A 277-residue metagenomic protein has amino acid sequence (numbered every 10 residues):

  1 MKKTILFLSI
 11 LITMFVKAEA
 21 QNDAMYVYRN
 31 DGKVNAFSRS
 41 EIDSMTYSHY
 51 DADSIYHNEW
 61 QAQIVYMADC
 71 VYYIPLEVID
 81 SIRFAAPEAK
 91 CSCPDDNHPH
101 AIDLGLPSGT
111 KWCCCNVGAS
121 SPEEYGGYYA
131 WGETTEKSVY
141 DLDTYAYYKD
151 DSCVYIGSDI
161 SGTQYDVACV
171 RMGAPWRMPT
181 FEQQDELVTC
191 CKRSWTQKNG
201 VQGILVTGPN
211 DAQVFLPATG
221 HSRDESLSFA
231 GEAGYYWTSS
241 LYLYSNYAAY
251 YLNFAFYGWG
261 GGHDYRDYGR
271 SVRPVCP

Functional and structural regions predicted by a protein language model:
T4-M14: Sec-dependent N-terminal signal peptides
F15-A20: Sec/Tat signal peptide C-region and signal peptidase I cleavage site
N22-F37, W60-M67, P99-H100, G105: Short N-terminal segments immediately surrounding and downstream of signal-peptide cleavage
M25-V27, F37-Y47, Q63-V65, I74-F84: Fold-core signature of tandem repeat domains
S44, S54, C70, S81 (+3 more regions): Coil residues (strongly favoring Ser/Thr
S48-I64, V78-H100: Low-complexity, Pro/Thr/Ser/Gly/Ala-rich linker/spacer regions in secreted, extracellular modular proteins
C91, H98-H100, L104-P277: C-terminal, surface-exposed recognition/capping segments
